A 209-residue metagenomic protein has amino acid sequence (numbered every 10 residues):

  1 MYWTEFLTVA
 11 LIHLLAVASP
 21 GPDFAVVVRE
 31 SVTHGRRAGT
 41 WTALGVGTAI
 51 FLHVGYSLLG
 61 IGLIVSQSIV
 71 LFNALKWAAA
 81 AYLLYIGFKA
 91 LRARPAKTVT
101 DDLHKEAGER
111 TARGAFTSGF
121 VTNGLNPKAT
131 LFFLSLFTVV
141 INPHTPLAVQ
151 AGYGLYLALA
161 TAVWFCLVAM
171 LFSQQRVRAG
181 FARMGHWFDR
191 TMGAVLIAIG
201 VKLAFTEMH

Functional and structural regions predicted by a protein language model:
Y2-N73, S135-Y153, C166: Juxtamembrane transmembrane-helix termini in multi-pass membrane transport proteins
W3, L7, L11, E109-V121: Alpha-helical membrane-protein architecture signal
L14, A18, F51-L52, F88 (+4 more regions): Hydrophobic/aromatic residues within the transmembrane alpha-helices of Major Facilitator Superfamily
R37-A115: Membrane helix-loop-helix hairpins that form the core translocation module of multi-pass transporters
Q67-T98, A160-V168, A179-H209: Selective transmembrane alpha-helices of multi-pass membrane proteins
N123-L134, G193-L196: Core segments of transmembrane alpha-helices that mediate helix-helix packing or line hydrophobic substrate/ligand
